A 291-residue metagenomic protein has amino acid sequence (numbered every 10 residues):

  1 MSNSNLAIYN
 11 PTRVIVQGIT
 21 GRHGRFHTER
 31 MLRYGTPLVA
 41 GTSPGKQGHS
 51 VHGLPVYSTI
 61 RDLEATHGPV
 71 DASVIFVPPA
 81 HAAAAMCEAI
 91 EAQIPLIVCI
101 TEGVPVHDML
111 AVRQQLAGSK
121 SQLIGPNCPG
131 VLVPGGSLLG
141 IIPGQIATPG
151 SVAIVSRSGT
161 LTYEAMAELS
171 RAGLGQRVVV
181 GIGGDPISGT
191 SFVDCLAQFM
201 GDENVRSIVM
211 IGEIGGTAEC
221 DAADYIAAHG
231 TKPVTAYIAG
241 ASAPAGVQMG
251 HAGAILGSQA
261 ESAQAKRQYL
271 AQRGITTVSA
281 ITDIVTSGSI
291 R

Functional and structural regions predicted by a protein language model:
M1-R291: Catalytic-core regions of core metabolic enzymes, especially those transforming organic acids/acyl-group intermediates
